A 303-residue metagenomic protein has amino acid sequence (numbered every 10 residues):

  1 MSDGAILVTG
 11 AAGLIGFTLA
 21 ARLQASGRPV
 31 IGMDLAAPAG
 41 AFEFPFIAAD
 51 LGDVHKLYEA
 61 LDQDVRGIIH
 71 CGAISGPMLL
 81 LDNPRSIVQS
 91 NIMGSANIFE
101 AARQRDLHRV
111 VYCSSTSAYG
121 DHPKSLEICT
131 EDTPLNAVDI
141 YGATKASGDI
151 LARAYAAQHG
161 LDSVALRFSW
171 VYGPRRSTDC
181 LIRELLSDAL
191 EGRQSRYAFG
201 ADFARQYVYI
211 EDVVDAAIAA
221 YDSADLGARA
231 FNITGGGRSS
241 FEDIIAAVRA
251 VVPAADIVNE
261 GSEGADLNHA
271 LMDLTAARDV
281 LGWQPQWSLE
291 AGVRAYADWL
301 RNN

Functional and structural regions predicted by a protein language model:
A5-A25: N-terminal Rossmann NAD(P)H-binding glycine-rich loop of SDR-like oxidoreductase domains
E43-D53: Rossmann-fold cofactor-recognition segment
F46, I87-V88, A102: A hydrophobic alpha-helix adjacent to the NAD(P)-binding/active-site core of NAD(P)-dependent oxidoreductases, strongly
L51-S90: NAD(P)H-binding glycine-rich loop region in Rossmannoid oxidoreductase-like domains and their noncatalytic homologs
A96-I140: Conserved Rossmann-fold NAD(P)-dependent oxidoreductase catalytic core, especially the SDR/UDP-sugar
I140, T144-S147: Active-site helix of classical SDR
I150-R205, I210-D212, I218, A246-R249: NAD(P)-dependent short-chain dehydrogenase/reductase
R193, Y197-N303: C-terminal substrate-binding subdomain of Rossmann-fold SDR/epimerase-dehydratase oxidoreductases
